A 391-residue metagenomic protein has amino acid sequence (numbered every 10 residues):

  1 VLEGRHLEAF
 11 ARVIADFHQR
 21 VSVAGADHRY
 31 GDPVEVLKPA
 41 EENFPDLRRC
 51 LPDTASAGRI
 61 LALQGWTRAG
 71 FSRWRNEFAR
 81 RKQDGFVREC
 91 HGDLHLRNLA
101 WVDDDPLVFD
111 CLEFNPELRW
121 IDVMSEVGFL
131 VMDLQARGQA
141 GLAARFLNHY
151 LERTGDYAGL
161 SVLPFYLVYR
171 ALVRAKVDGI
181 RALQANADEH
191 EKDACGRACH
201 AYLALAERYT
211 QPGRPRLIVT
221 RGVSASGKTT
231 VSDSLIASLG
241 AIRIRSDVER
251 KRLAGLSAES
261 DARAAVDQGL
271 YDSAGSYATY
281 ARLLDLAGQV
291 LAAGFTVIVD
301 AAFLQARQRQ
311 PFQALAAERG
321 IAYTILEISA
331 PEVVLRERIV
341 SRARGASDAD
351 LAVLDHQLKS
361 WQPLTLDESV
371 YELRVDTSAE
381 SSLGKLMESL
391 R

Functional and structural regions predicted by a protein language model:
V1-L96, A100-R216: ATP-dependent phospho-/nucleotidyl transfer catalytic cores
I218-T220: Hydrophobic anchor at the beta1->P-loop junction of P-loop NTPases
V223-S224: The conserved Walker
K228: Conserved lysine of the Walker
V231: Hydrophobic positions on the alpha1 helix immediately C-terminal to the Walker A/P-loop
S234-F295, E337: Conserved substrate/cofactor phosphate-moiety recognition/catalytic segment in nucleotide-dependent phosphotransferases
R319-I339: Conserved phosphate-donor/acceptor-positioning beta-strand/loop module used by diverse small-molecule
S341-M387: Small-molecule kinase domains that catalyze NTP-dependent phosphoryl transfer to phosphate-bearing small molecules
